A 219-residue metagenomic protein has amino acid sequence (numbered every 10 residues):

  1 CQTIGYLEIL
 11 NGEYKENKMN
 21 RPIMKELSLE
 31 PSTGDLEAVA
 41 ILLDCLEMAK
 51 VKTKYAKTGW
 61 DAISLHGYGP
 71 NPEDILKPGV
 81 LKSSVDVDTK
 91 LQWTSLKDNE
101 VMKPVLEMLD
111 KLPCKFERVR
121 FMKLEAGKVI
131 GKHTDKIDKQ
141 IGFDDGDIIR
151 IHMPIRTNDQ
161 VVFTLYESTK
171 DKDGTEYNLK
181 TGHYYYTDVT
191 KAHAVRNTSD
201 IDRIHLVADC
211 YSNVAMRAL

Functional and structural regions predicted by a protein language model:
N11-L112: Non-heme Fe(II)/2-oxoglutarate
F121-D144: Conserved short histidine dyad/triad with adjacent acidic residue
K123, F143-Q160: Short, conserved beta-strand element in jelly-roll/cupin
R150-P154, Y186, I201-R217: A short hydrophobic beta-strand segment most commonly corresponding to one strand of the jelly-roll/cupin
P154-K180: A short beta-strand-loop-beta hairpin characteristic of the jelly-roll/cupin
Y177-A192: Conserved metal-binding segment of the jelly-roll/cupin
K191-H205: Ligand-binding loop in jelly-roll beta-barrel domains
